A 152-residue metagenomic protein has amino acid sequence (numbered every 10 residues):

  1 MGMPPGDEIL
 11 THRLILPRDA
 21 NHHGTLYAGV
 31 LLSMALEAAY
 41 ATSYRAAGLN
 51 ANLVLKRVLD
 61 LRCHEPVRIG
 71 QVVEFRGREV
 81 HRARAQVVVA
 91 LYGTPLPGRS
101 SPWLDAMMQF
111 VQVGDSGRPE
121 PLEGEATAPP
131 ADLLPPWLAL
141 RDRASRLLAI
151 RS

Functional and structural regions predicted by a protein language model:
M1-Y27, A131-S152: Catalytic strand-loop segment that frames the active site of acyl-thioester-processing enzymes
P4, Y40-R76, V80-V87, S101-A106: Hydrophobic beta-strand-centered segment that forms part of the acyl-chain substrate-binding groove
H12-I15, R62, Q109: Generic structural detector for well-ordered beta-strands
G24, R62, G117: Short strand-loop-strand
L26-G29, E120: Short, polar loop/linker segments at the starts of domains and inter-domain junctions
A35-E37: A glycine-rich, hydrophobic loop/mini-helix early in the fold
R68-I69, V80-S152: HotDog/MaoC-like acyl-thioester-processing domains
